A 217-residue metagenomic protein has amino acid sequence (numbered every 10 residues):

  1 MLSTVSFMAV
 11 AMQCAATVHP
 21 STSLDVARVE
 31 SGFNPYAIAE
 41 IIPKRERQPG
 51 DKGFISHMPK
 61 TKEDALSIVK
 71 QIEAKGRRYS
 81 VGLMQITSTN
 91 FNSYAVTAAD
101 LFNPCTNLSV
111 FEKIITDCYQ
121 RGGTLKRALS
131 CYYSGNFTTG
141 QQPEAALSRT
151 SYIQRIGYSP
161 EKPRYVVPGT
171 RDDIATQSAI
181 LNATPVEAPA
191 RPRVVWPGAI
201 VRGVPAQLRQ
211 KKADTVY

Functional and structural regions predicted by a protein language model:
L2-T17, S21, F33-N34, I55-S80 (+2 more regions): Non-catalytic cell-wall polysaccharide-engagement segments
C14-E46: N-terminal targeting signals for Sec/Tat export/insertion, comprising classic cleavable signal peptides
I38-T61: Flexible, acidic/glycine-enriched loop-and-adjacent beta/alpha segments that face the extracytoplasmic/periplasmic side
